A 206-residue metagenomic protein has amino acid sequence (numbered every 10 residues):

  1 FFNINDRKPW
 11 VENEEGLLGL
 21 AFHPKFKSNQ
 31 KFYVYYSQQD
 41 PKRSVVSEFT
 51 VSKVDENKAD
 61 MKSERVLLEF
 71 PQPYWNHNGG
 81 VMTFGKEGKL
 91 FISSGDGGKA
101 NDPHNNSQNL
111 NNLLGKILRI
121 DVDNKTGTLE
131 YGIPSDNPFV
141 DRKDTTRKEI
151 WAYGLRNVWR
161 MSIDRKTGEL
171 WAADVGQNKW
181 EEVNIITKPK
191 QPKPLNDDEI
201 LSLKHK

Functional and structural regions predicted by a protein language model:
F1-N101, R160-I163, G168-K179: Acidic, Gly/Ser/Thr-rich repeat motifs that build Ca2+-stabilized beta-propeller blades
W10, E15-L17, K25-K27, D96-K206: Beta-propeller domain segments
